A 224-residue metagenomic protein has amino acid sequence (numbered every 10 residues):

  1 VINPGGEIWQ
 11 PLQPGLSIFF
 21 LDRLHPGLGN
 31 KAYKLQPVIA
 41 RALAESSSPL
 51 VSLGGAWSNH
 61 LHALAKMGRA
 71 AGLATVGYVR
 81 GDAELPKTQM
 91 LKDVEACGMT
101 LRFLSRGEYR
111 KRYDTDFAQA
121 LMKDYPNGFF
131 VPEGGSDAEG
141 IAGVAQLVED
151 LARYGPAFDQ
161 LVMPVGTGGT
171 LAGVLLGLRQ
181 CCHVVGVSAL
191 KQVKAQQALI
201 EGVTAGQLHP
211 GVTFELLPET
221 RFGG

Functional and structural regions predicted by a protein language model:
V1-G224: PLP-dependent amino-acid enzyme catalytic core
